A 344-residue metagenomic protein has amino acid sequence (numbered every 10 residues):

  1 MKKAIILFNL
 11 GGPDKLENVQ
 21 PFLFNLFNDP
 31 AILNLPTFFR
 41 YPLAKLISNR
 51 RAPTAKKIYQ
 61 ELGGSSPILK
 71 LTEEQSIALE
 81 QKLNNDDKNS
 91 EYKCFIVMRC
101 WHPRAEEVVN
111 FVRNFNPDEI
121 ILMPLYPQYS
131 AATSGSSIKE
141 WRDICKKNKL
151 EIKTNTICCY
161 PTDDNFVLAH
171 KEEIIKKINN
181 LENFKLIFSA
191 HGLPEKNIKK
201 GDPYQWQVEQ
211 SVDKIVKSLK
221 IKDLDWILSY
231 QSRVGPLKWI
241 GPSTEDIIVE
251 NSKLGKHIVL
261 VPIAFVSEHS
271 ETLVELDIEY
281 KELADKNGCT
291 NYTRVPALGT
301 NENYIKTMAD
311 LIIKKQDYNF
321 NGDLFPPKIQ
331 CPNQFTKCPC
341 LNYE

Functional and structural regions predicted by a protein language model:
M1-E344: Active-site-proximal alpha-helix that buttresses catalytic centers in soluble enzyme cores
